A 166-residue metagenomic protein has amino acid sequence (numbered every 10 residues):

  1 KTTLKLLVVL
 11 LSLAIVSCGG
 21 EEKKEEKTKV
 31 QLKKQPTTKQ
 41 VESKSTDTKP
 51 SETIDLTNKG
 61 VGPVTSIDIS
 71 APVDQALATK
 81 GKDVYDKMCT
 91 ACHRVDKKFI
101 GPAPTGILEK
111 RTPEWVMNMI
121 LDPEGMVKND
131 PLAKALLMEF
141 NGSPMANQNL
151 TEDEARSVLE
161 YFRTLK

Functional and structural regions predicted by a protein language model:
A14-S17: C-terminal motif of bacterial Sec signal peptides marking the signal peptidase cleavage site
G19-E22: Bacterial signal peptide processing site
K27-D55: Post-signal peptide N-terminal segment of mature Sec-exported envelope proteins
K44-V84: Electrostatic cytochrome c docking/interface patches
G81, Y85-D96, V116, M145 (+1 more regions): The canonical Cys-X-X-Cys-His
R94-D122: Gly/Gly-Pro-rich "capping" loops immediately C-terminal to redox-active cysteine motifs in periplasmic/lumenal
I100-I107, G125-E154: Axial heme c-ligation environment in periplasmic c-type cytochrome domains
E114-M119, G142-K166: C-terminal capping alpha-helices of c-type cytochrome domains
